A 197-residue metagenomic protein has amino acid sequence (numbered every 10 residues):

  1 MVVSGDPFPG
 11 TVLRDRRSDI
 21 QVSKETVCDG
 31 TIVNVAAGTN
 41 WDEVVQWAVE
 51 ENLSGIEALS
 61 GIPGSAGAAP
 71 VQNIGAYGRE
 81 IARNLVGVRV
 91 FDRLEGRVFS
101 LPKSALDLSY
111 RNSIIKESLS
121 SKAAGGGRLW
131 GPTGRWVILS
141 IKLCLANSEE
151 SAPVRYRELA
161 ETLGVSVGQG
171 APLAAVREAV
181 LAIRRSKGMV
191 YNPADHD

Functional and structural regions predicted by a protein language model:
M1-E95: Anion-binding (especially nucleotide phosphate/pyrophosphate-binding) glycine-rich loop and adjoining beta-alpha core
V98-D197: Phosphate/pyrophosphate- and phosphate-bearing ligand-binding catalytic cores of soluble enzymes
